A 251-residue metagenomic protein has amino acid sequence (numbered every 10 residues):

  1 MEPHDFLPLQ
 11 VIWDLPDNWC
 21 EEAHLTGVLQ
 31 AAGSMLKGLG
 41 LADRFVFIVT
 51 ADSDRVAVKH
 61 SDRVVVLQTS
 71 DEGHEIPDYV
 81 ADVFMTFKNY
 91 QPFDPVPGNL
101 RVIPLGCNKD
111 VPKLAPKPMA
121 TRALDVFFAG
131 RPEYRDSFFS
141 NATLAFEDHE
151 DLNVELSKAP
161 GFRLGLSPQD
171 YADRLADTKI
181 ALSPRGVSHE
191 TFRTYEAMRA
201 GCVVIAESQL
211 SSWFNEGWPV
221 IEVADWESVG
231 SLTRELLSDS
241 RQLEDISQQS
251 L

Functional and structural regions predicted by a protein language model:
M1-E222: Nucleotide-sugar donor-binding catalytic core of glycosyltransferases
G40, S240-R241: Generic low-complexity, intrinsically disordered sequence content enriched in small uncharged/hydrophobic residues
G165, W226-E227, E244, Q248: Amphipathic alpha-helical repeat elements characteristic of tetratricopeptide repeat
R174, L232-E235: CheY-like receiver
P219-E227, L236-S240: Conserved acidic donor-binding segment of nucleotide-sugar-dependent glycosyltransferases
E235, Q242-L251: A short, well-ordered alpha-helix in the C-terminal region of glycosyltransferases
